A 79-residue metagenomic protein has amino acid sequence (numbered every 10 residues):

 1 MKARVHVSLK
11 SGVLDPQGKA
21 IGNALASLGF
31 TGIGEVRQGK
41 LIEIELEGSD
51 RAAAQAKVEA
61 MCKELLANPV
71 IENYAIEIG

Functional and structural regions predicted by a protein language model:
M1-S11, K40-I44: Short glycine-/aliphatic-rich beta-strand segments at the starts of folded cytosolic domains
H6, V36, E45, E77-G79: Solvent-exposed beta-strand sheet faces enriched in polar/charged residues
G12-L28: Short amphipathic alpha-helix segments
G12-P16, S49-A56: Short, conserved charged micro-motifs
G18-K19, Q38-L41, I71, A75-I76: Short capping/connector residues at structural and topological boundaries
G29, E45, P69: Conserved functional loop/turn residues at catalytic and ligand-binding sites
T31-R37: N-terminal glycine-rich anion-binding loops that anchor highly charged ligand groups
A52-I78: C-terminal structural segments of small proteins and small subunits
